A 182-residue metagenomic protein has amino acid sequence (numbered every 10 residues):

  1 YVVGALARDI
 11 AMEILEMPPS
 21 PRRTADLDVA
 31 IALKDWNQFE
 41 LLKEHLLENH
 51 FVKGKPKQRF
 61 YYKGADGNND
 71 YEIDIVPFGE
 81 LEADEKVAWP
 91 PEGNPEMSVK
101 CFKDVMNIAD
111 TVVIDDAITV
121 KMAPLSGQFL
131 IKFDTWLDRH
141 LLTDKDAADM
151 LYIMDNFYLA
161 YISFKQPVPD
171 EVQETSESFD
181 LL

Functional and structural regions predicted by a protein language model:
Y1-L182: Compositionally biased terminal segments of proteins
